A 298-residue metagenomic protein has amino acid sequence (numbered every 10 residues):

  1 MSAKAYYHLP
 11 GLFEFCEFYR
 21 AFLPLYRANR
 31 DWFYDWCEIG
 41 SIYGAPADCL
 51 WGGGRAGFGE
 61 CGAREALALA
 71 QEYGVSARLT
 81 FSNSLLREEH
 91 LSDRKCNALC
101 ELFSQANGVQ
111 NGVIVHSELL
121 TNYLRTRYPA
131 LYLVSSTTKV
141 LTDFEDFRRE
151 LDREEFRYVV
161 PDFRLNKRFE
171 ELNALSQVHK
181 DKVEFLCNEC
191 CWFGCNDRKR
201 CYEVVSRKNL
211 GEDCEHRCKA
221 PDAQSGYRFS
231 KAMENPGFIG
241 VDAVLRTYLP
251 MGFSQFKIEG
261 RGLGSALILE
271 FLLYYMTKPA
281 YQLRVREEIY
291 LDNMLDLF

Functional and structural regions predicted by a protein language model:
M1-E150, F156-F298: Active-site pocket-lining/capping segments in soluble small-molecule metabolic enzymes
